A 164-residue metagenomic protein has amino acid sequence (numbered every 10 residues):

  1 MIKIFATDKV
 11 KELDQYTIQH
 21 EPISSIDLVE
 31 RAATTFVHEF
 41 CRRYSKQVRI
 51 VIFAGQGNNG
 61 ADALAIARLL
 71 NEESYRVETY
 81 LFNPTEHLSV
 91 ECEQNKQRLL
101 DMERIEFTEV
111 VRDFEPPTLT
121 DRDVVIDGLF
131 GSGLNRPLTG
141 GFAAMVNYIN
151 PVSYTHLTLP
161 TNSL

Functional and structural regions predicted by a protein language model:
M1-K46: Positively charged, low-complexity intrinsically disordered leader regions
V37-G128, T139-Y154: Nucleotide and nucleotide-moiety/phosphate-recognizing core
L129-L134: Short glycine-/small-residue-rich Rossmann-like dinucleotide-binding loops
T155-T161: Conserved small/polar residues in nucleotide/adenosyl-binding loops
